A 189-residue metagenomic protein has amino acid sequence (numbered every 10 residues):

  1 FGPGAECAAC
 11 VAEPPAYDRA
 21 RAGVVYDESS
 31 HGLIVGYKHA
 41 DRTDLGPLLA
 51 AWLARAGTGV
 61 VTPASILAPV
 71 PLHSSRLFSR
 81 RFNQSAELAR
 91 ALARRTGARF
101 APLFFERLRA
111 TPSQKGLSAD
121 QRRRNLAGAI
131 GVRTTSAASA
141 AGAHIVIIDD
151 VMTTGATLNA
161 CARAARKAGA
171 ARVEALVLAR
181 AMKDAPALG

Functional and structural regions predicted by a protein language model:
F1-G189: Glycine-rich phosphate/pyrophosphate-handling loop used in enzymes and phosphotransfer proteins
